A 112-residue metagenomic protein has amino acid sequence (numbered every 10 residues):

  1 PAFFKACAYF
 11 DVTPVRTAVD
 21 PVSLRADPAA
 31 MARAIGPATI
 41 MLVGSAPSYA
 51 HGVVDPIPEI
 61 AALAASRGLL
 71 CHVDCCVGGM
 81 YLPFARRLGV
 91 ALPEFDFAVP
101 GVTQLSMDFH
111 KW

Functional and structural regions predicted by a protein language model:
P1-W112: Conserved PLP-enzyme active-site core in the AAT-like
